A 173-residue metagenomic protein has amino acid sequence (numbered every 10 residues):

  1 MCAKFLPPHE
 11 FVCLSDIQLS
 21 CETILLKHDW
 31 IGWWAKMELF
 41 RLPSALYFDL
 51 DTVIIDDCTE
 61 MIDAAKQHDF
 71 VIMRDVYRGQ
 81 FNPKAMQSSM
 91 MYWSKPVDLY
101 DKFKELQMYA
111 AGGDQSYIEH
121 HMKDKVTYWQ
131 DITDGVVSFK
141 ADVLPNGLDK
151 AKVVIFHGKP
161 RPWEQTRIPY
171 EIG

Functional and structural regions predicted by a protein language model:
M1-G32, I172: N-terminal anchoring/stem segment of glycosyltransferases
C2-L6, Q18-L19, M37-P43, I62-A65 (+2 more regions): Alpha-helix C-terminal capping segments
P7, M86-S89, D114, D149-K150: Residues that flank catalytic or metal-binding motifs in active/ligand-binding sites
P7-D16, A45-F48, F70-I72, T127-W129 (+1 more regions): Short, hydrophobic beta-strand segments that form beta-sheet elements in well-ordered domains
F11-S20, I55-C58, T133, G158-P160: Short, polar loop motifs at secondary-structure junctions
I17, R74-R78, I155-R161: Short, flexible beta-strand-to-coil junctions
L19, T23-H28, G32-A85, Y92-W93: GT-A fold catalytic core of metal-dependent nucleotide-sugar glycosyltransferases, centered on the diacidic
S94-G173: Catalytic core and acceptor-binding pocket of nucleotide-sugar-dependent glycosyltransferases
